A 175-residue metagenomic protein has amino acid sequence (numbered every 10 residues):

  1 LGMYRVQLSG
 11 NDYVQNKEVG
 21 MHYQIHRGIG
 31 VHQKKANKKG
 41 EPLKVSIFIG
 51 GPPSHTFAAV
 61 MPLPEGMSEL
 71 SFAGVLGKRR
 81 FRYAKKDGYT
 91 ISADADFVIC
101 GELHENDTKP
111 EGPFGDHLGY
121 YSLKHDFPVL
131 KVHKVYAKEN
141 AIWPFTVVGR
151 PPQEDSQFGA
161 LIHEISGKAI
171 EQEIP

Functional and structural regions predicted by a protein language model:
L1-K39, S46-F48: Internal mixed beta-strand/loop scaffold within catalytic domains of large alpha/beta enzymes
L43, G51-P175: Charged, compositionally biased interaction regions
